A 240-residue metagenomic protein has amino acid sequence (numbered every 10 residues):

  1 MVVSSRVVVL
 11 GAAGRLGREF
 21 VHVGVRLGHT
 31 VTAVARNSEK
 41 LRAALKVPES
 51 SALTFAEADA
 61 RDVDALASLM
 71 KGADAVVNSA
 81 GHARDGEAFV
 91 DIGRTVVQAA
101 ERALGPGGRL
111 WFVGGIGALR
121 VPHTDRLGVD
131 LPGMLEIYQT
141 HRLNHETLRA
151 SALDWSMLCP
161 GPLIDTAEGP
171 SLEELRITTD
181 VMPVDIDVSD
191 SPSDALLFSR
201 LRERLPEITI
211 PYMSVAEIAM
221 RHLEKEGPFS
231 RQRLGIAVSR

Functional and structural regions predicted by a protein language model:
V2-H29: N-terminal Rossmann NAD(P)H-binding glycine-rich loop of SDR-like oxidoreductase domains
R6, A13-R15, D194-R240: Mid/C-terminal beta-alpha module of Rossmann-like enzyme folds, strongest in SDR-family dehydrogenases/epimerases
T30-T32, S38, T95-Y138: Conserved Rossmann-fold NAD(P)-dependent oxidoreductase catalytic core, especially the SDR/UDP-sugar
E39, A43, V47-E101: NAD(P)H-binding glycine-rich loop region in Rossmannoid oxidoreductase-like domains and their noncatalytic homologs
V76-F112, Q139-E146, A216-M220: NAD(P)-cofactor binding segment of oxidoreductase domains
D85, G117-P122, L163-T166: Conserved catalytic-site region of short-chain dehydrogenase/reductase
E146-A167, R176, D180: Conserved beta-loop-beta element that borders a ligand/cofactor-binding pocket
D165-D185, H222-Q232: Glycine/proline-rich active-site loop of Rossmann-fold NAD(P)-dependent oxidoreductases
